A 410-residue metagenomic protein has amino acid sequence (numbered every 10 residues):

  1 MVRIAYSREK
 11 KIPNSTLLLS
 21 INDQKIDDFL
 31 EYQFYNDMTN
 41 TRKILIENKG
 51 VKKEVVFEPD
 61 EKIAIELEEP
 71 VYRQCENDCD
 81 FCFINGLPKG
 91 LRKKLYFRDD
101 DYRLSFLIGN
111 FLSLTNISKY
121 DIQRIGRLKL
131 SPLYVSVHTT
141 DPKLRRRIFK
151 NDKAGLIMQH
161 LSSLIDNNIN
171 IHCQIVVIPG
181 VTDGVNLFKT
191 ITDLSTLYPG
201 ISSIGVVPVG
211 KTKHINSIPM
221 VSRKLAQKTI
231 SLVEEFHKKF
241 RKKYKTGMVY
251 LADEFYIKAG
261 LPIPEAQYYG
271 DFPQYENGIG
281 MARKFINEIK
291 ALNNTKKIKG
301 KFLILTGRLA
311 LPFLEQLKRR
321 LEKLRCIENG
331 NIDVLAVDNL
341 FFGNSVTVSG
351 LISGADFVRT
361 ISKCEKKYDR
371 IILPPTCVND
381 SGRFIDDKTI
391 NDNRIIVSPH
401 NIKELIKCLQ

Functional and structural regions predicted by a protein language model:
M1-R8, F34-Y35, L45-E47, K53-E69: PDZ/PDZ-like peptide-tail recognition elements
I4, E9-D27: Conserved PDZ fold ligand-binding element
S15-L18, I44, C82: Terminal peptide-recognition signature
S20-L45: PDZ domains, with a preference for the canonical peptide-binding region formed by the helix
G50-K52, E58-H172, V176-G200, G210-F236: Conserved Radical SAM active-site core
P132-Y134, N170-H172, S203-G205, M248-Y250 (+1 more regions): Structural preference for beta-strand elements that scaffold enzyme active sites
R145, G180-V181, I201-L225, Y244-Q267 (+1 more regions): Flexible glycine/acidic-rich beta-alpha junction loops that bind and position SAM and/or redox cofactors in anaerobic
G260-Q410: Radical SAM enzyme core and accessory elements
